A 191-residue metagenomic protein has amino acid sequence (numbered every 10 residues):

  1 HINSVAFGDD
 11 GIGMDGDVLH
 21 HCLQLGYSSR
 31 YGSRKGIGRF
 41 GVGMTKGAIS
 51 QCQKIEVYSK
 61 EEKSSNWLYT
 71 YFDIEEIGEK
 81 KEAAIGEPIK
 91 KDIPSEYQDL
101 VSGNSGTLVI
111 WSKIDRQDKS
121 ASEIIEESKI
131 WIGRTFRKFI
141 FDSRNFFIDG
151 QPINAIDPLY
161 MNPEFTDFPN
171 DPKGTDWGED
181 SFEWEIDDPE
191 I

Functional and structural regions predicted by a protein language model:
H1-R34: Conserved beta-strand-loop-beta-strand hairpin that lines the nucleotide-binding pocket of ATP/GTP-utilizing enzymes
D15-D17, D118-S120, A155-D157, E164: Short helix/loop capping segments that flank catalytic or ligand/cofactor-binding pockets
G16-V18, K46-A48, E183: Basic, gly/Ser/Thr/Pro-rich low-complexity segments located predominantly at protein N termini
L19, S28-R34, Y71-K80, T175-I191: Hydrophobic transmembrane alpha-helix bundles
C22, G26, K54-E56, P163: Alpha-helix termini
S33-N154: GHKL-type ATPase core
I130, N145-I191: GHKL/Bergerat-fold ATPase module in large chromosome/replication-associated machines
